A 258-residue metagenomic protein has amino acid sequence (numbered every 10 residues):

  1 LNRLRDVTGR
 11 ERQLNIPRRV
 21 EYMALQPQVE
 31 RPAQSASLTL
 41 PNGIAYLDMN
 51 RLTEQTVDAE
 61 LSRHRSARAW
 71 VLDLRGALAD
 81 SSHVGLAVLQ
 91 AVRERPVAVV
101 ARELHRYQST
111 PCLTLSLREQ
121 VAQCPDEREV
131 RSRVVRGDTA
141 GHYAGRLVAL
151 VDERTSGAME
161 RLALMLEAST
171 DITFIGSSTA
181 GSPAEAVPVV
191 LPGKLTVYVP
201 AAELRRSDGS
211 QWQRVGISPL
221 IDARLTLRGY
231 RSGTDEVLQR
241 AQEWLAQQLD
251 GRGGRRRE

Functional and structural regions predicted by a protein language model:
L1-R5, E203-L204: Short polybasic amphipathic segments
R3-P192, W244-Q248: Cleft-lining beta-strand/loop regions that shape enzyme active-site pockets
L14-I16, V199, R214: Short capping micro-motif at the N-terminus of alpha-helices
V20-P32, S210, A223-R224, R228-R231: Short, surface-exposed linear segments at secondary-structure transitions and domain or protein termini
L166, G209, A241: Hydrophobic, well-ordered secondary-structure elements that form the walls of internal hydrophobic environments
F174-W212, G229-Y230: BRCT (BRCA1 C-terminal) domain core and associated BRCT-interaction motifs
S207, W212-A223: A recognition module on extended beta-rich or small alphabeta surfaces enriched in W/G with H and D/E
P219-R257: Low-complexity, Gly/Ser/Thr/Pro-rich intrinsically disordered linker/tail segments
